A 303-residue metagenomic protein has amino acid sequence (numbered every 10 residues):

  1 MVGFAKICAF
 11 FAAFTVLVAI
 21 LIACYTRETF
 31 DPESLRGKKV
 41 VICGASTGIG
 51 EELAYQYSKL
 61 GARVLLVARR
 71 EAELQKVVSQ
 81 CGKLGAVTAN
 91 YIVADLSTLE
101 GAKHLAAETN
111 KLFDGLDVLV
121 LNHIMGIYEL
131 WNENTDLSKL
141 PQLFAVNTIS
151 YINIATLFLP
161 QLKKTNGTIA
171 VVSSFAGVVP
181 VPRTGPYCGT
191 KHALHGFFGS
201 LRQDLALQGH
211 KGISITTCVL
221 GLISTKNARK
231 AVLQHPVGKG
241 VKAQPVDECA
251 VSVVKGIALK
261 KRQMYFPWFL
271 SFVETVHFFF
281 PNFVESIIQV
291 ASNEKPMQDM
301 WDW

Functional and structural regions predicted by a protein language model:
K39, S46-T47: Conserved glycine-rich cofactor-binding loop
L60-K76: Conserved glycine-rich Rossmann-like NAD(P)H-binding loop of the short-chain dehydrogenase/reductase
E71-A72, I92-A107, L137: The beta1-alpha1 cofactor-binding region of Rossmann-like NAD(H)/NADP(H)-dependent oxidoreductases
K111, G126-P141, R183: Conserved mid-core segment of classical short-chain dehydrogenase/reductases
A155, T190: Active-site helix of classical SDR
S174: Residue(s) in the substrate-gating loop at a strand-loop-helix junction that position the organic substrate next
D204-L270: SDR active-site lid
